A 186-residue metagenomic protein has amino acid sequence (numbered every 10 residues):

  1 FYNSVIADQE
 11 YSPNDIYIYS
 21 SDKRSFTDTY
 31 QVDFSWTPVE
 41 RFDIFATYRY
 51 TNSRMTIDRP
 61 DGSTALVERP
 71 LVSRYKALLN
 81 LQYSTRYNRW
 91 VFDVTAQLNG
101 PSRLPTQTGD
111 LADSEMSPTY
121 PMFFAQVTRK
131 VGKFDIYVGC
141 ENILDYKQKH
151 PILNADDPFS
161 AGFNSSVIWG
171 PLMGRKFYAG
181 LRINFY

Functional and structural regions predicted by a protein language model:
F1-N3, N14-Q107, R182-N184: Gram-negative outer-membrane beta-barrel transporters
I6-S20, D156-S165: Surface-exposed loop/turn segments flanking beta-strands in extracellular/periplasmic regions
E68-Y186: Conserved C-terminal beta-signal and adjacent last beta-strands/turns of outer-membrane beta-barrel proteins
